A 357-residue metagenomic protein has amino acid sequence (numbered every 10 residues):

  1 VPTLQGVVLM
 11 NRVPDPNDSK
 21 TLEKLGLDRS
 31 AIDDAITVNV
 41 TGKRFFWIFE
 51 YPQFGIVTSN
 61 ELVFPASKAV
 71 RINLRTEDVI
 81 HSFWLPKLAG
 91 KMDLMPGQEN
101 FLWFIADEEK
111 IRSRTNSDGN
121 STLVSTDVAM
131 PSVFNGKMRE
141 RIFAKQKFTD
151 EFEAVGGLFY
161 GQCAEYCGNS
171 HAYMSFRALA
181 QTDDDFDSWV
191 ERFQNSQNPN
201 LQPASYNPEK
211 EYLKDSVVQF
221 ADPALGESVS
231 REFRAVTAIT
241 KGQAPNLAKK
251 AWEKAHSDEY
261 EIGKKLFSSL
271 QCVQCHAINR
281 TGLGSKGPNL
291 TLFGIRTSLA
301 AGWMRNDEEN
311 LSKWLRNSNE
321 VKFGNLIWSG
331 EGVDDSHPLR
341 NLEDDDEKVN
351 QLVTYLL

Functional and structural regions predicted by a protein language model:
V1-A204, P208-E209, L213, V217 (+6 more regions): Non-transmembrane, membrane-proximal soluble domains of secreted or membrane proteins
E165, Q274, L292: Short, cysteine/histidine-rich loop/knuckle motifs that typically chelate Zn2+
R231, T237-L247: Acidic glycine-/aspartate-rich tracts in secreted/extracellular proteins
K241-A244, L299, F323: Short loop/beta submotifs within extracellular cysteine-rich repeat domains
Q243-E253, I327-G332: Short, tandemly repeated low-complexity microdomains enriched for cysteine and small residues
I295-W303: Short, flexible, glycine-rich and Lys/Arg-enriched loop motifs at helix boundaries that contact anionic partners
L357: N-terminal/domain-start segments enriched in small and hydrophobic, helix-friendly residues, covering either
